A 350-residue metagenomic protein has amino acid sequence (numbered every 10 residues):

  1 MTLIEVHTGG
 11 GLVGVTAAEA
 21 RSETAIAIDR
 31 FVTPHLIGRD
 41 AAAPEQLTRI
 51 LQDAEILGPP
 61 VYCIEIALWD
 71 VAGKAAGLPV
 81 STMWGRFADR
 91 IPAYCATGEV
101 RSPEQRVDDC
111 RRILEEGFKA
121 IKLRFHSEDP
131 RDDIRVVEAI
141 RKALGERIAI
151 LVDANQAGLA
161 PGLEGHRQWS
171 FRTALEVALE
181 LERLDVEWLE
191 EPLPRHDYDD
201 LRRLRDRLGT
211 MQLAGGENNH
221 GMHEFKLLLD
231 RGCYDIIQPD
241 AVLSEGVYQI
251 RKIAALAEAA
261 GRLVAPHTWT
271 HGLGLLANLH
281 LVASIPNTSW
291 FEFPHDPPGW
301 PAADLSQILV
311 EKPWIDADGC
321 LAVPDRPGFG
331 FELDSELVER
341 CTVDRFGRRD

Functional and structural regions predicted by a protein language model:
M1-V15, F31, W300-A302, S306-I308 (+1 more regions): Structured beta-strand/loop patches that form or line metal/cofactor-binding pockets in enzymes
H7-A75: Metal- or metallocofactor-binding catalytic centers and their adjacent structured scaffolds across diverse enzyme
G11, V32, I64, G77 (+7 more regions): Conserved, mostly hydrophobic/aromatic
A18, C95-G98, L123-F125, I148 (+7 more regions): A cross-domain feature marking catalytic cores of carbohydrate-active enzymes and several ubiquitous metabolic/repair
I26, P34, G38-R39, H196-A214 (+2 more regions): Shared catalytic-loop signature of beta/alpha-barrel
E65-R101, R147-I150: Glycine-rich, aromatic-flanked loop segments that form ligand/cofactor-binding clefts across common enzyme folds
R90-R203, R207-L208: Metal-dependent enolase-superfamily TIM-barrel catalytic cores that perform enediolate-based chemistry
P327-D350: Extended hydrophobic packing segments that form well-structured cores
